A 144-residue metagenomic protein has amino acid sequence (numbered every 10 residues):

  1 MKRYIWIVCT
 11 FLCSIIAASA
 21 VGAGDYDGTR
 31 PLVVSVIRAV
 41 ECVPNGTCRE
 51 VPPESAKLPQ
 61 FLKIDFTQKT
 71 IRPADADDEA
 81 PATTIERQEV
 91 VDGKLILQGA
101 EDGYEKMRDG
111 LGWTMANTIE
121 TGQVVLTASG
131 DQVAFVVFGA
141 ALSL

Functional and structural regions predicted by a protein language model:
M1-Y4: Positively charged n-region of N-terminal signal peptides that target proteins for export
I7-I16: Bacterial N-terminal signal peptides
A20-R30: Cleaved targeting-peptide boundary
G28-T70, E105-D109: Short, solvent-exposed loop/hinge segments that bridge or flank secondary-structure elements
P52-E54, S129-L144: Edge beta-strand at a domain terminus
Q60-L62, E86, D109-N117, G139-L142: Hydrophobic/aromatic beta-strand elements that line small-molecule binding cavities or substrate pockets in beta-rich
T67-R108: Contiguous, well-ordered beta-strand patches that form the walls/edges of small beta-barrel/beta-sandwich domains
N117-G130: Low-complexity, intrinsically disordered Gly/Pro/Thr-rich segments
